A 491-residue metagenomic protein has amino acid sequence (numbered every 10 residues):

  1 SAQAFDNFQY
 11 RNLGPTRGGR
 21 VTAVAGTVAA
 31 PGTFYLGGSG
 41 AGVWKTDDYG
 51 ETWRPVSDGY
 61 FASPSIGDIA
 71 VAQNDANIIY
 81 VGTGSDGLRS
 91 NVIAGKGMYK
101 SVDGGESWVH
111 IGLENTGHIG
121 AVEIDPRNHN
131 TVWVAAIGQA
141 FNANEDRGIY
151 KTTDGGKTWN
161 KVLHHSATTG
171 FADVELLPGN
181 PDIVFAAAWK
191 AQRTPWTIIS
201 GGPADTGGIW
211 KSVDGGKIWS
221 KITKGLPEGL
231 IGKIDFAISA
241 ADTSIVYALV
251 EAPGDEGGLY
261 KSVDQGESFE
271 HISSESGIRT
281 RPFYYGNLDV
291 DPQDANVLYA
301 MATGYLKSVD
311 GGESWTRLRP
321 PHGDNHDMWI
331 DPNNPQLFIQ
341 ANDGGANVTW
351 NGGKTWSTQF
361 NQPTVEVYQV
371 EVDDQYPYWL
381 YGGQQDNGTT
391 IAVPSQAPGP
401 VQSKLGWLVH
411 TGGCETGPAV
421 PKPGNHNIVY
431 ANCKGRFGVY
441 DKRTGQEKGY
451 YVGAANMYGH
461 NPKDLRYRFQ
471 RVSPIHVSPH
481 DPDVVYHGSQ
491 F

Functional and structural regions predicted by a protein language model:
S1-F491: Beta-propeller blade termini and top-face loops
